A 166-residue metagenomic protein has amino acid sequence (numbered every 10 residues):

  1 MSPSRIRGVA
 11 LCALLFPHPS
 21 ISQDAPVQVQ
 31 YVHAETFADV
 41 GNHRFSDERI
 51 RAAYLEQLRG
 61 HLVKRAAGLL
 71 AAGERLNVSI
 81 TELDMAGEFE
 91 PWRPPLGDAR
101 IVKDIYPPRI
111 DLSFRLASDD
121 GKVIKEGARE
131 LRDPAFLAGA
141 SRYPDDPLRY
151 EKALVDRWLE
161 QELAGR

Functional and structural regions predicted by a protein language model:
M1-V9: Bacterial N-terminal signal peptides that target proteins for export
P17-P19: N-terminal signal peptide c-region/cleavage motif recognized by signal peptidases
D24-P26, V32-T81: N-terminal segment of the mature soluble domain
H33, I80-D84, A128-D133: A mature extracytoplasmic/lumenal domain signature
H43-R44, I124-R157: Short secondary-structure boundary motifs at beta->alpha junctions and helix caps
L58, L62-L70, G87, W158-R166: Sec/Tat-exported extracytoplasmic proteins
A67-L76, R115-E126: A short, structured loop/turn motif at beta-sheet edges
I80-A117: Surface-exposed short loop/turn segments
